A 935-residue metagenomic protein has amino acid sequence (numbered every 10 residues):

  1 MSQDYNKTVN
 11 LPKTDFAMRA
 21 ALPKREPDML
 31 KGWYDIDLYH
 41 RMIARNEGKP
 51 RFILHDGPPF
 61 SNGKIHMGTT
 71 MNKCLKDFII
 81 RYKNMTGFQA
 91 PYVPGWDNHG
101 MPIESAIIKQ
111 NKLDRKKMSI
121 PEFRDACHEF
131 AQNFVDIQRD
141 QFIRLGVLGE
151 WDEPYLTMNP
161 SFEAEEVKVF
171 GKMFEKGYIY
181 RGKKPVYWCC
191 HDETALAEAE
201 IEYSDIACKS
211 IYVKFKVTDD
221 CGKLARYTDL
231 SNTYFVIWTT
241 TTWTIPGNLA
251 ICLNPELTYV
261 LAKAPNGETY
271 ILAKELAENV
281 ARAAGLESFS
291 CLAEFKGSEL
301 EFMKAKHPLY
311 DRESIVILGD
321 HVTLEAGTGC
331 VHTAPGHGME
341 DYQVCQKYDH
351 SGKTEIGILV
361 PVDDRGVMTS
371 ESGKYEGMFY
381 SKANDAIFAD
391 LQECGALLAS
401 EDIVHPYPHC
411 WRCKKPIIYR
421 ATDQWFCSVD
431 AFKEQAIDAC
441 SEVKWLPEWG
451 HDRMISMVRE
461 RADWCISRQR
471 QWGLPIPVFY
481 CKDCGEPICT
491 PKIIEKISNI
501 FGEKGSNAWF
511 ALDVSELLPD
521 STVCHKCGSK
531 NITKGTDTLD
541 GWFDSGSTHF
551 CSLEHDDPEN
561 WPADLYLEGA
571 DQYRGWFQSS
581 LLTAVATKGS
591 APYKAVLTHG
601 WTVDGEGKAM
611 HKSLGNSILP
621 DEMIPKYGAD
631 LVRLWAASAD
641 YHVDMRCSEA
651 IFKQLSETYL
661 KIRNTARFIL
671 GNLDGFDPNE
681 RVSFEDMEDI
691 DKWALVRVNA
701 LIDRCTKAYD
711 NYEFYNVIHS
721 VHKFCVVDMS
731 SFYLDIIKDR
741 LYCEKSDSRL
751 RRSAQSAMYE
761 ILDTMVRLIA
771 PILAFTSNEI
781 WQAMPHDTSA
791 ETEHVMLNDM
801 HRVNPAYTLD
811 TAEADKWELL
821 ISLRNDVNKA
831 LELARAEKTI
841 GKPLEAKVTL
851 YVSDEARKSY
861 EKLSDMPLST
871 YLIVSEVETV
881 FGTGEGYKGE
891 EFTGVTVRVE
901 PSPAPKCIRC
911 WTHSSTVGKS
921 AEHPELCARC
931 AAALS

Functional and structural regions predicted by a protein language model:
S2-D15, R19-L22, D28, G32-I36 (+13 more regions): Residue patterns forming the tRNA-binding/recognition surfaces of aminoacyl-tRNA synthetases and related DALR
A44-S105, E166, I237-W243, I317-V344 (+4 more regions): N-terminal catalytic cores of NTP/NDP-binding nucleotidyl/phosphoryl-transfer enzymes
N46, P50-G57, G68-M71, L75 (+18 more regions): Secondary-structure capping and boundary motifs in well-ordered enzyme cores
D97, V186, C190, L196-S204 (+6 more regions): Acidic, turn-prone loop/beta-hairpin segments
C189, C410, C481, S521-C527 (+2 more regions): Short cysteine-rich clusters marking metal-coordination/redox-active sites
K214, Y348-D364, R470-W472, P491-D644: Alpha-helical recognition segments enriched in aromatics with Gly/Pro capping that present substrate-recognition
P246, A250, L257-C330, M339 (+1 more regions): Protease-associated
Q469, G485, G528-S529, W911-S914 (+1 more regions): Cys/His-coordinated zinc-binding microdomains
